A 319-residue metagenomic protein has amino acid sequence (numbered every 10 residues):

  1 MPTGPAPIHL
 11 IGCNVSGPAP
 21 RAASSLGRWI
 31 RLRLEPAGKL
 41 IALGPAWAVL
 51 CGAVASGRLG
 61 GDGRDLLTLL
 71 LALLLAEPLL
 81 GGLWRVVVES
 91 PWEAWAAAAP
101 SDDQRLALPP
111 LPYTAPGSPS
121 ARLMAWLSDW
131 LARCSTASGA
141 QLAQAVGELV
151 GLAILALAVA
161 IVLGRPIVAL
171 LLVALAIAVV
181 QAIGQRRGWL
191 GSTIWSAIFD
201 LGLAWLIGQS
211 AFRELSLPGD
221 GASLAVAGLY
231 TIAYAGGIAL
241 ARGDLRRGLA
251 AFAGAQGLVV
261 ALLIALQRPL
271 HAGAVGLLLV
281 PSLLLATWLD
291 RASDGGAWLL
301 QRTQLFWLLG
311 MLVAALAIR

Functional and structural regions predicted by a protein language model:
P2-I183, S196-R319: Hydrophobic alpha-helical transmembrane segments
G188-I194: Short, non-helical or kinked segments that cap or interrupt transmembrane helices
